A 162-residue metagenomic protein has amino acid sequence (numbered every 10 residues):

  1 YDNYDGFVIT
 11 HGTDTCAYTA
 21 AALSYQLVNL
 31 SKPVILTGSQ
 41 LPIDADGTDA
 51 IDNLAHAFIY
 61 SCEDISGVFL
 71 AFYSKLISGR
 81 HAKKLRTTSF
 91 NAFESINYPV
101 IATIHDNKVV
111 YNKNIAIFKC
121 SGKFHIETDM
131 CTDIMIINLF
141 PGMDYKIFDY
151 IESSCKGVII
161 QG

Functional and structural regions predicted by a protein language model:
Y1-C16, S154-G162: Short acidic, glycine-rich surface-loop motifs adjacent to enzyme active sites
D2-G6, N29-P33, E63-G67, F72-Y73 (+3 more regions): Short coil/turn connectors at secondary-structure junctions
I9-H11, I35-G38, F69-S74, N138 (+1 more regions): Short beta-strand segments
I9-K32: Short Gly/Thr/Asp-enriched flexible loops that form oxyanion-binding sites at enzyme active sites
D14, Y18, T48-D52, E63 (+4 more regions): Conserved active-site and cofactor/substrate-binding residues in soluble primary-metabolism enzymes
T15, P42, G142-M143: Glycine-/small-residue-rich active-site loops that bind phosphorylated ligands and cofactors
L36-D106: Internal gly/pro-rich beta-alpha loop/helix module that stabilizes soluble enzyme cofactors or their anionic handles
S78-I160: Accessory alpha-helical/coil subdomains and C-terminal extensions that flank or cap enzyme catalytic cores
